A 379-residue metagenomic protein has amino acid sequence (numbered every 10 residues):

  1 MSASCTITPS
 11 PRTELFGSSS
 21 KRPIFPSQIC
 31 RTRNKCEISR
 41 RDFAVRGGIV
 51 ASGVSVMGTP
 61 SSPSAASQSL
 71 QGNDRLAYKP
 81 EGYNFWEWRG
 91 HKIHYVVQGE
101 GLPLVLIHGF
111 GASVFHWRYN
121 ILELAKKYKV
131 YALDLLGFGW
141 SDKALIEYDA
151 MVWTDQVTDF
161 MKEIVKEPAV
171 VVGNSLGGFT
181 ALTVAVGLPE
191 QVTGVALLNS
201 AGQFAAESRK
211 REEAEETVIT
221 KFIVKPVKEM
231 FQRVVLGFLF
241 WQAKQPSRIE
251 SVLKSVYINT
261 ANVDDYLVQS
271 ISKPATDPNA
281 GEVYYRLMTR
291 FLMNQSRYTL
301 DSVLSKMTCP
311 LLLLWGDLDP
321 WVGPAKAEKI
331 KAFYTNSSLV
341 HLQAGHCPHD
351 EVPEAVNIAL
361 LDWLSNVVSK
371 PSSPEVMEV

Functional and structural regions predicted by a protein language model:
S2-L104, K126-K129, D159-M161, V165-E167 (+2 more regions): Alpha/beta-hydrolase fold catalytic core
P11-R12, R75-G90, V96-Q98, A125-Y128 (+7 more regions): Active-site loop/oxyanion-hole signature of alpha/beta-hydrolase fold enzymes
G101, G109-A112, S175-L176: Active-site glycine-rich loops that stabilize anionic/oxyanionic intermediates across multiple enzyme folds
G109-Y119, V130: Serine-hydrolase catalytic-loop signature spanning alpha/beta hydrolases and amidase-signature enzymes
G111, L135-G139, G202, G345-P348: Alpha/beta-hydrolase active-site loop signature
E147-D155, M161, E167, V172 (+1 more regions): Flexible "cap/lid" subdomain of the alpha/beta-hydrolase fold that forms the substrate-access gate
T335-V379: Catalytic active-site module of serine/aspartate enzymes centered on a nucleophile-bearing elbow/loop
